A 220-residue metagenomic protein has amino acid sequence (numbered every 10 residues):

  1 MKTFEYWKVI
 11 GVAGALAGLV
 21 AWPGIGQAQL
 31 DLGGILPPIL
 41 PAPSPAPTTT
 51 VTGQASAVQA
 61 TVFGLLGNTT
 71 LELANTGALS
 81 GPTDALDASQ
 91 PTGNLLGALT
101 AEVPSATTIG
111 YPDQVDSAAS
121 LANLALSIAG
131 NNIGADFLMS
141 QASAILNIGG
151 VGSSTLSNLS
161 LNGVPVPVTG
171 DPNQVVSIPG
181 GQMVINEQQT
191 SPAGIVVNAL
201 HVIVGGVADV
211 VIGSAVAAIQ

Functional and structural regions predicted by a protein language model:
M1-K2, A17, N132: Alpha-helical structural elements
K2-G11: Bacterial N-terminal signal peptides that target proteins for export
K8-V9, L19, G150: Detector for intrinsically disordered, low-structure N-terminal pre-sequences
V12-L16: Hydrophobic helical h-region of N-terminal Sec-dependent signal peptides in bacterial secretory/periplasmic proteins
G18-Q27: C-terminal segment of classical bacterial N-terminal signal peptides
Q29-Q220: Extended, solvent-exposed, non-transmembrane regions
